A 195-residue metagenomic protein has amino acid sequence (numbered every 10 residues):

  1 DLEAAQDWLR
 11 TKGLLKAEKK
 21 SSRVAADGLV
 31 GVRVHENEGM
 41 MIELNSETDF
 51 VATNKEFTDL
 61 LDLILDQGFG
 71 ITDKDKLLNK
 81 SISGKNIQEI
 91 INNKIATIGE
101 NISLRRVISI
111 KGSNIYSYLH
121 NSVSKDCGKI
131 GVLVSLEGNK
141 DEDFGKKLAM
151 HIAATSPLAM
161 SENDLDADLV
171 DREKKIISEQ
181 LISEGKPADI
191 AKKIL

Functional and structural regions predicted by a protein language model:
D1-I194: N-terminal assembly/interaction segments in proteins that build large macromolecular machines
